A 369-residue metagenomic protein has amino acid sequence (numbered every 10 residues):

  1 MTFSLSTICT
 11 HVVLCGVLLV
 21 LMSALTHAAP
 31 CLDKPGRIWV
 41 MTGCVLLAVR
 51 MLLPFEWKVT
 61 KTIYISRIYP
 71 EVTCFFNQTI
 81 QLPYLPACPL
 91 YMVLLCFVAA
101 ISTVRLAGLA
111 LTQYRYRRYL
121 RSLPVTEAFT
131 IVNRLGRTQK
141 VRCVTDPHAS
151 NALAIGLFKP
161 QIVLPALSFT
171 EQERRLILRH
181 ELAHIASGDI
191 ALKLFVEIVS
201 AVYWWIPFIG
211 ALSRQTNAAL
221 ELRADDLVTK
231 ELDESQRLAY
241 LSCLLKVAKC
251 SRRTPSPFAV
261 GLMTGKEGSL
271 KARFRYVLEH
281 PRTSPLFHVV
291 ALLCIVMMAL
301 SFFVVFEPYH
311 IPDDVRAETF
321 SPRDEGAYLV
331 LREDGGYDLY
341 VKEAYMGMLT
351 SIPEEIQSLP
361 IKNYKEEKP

Functional and structural regions predicted by a protein language model:
M1-L18: Hydrophobic transmembrane alpha-helical segments in integral membrane proteins
T2, T79-L111, P255-P369: Cytosolic-facing loops and C-terminal tails of multi-pass membrane proteins
A28-P35, P83-A166, E307-P312: Juxtamembrane/interface helices at transmembrane-helix boundaries
T42-T60: Hydrophobic alpha-helical membrane-insertion segments
I63-Y69, Y116-A128, Q215-A218, Y309-A327: Alpha-helical transmembrane signal-anchor/signal-peptide segments
P124-V125, A211-A272: Short helix/loop segments within enzyme catalytic domains that coordinate or immediately flank catalytic cofactors
I162-I177: Short pre-active-site segment immediately N-terminal to the catalytic Zn-binding motif
R175-V196, E221-D226: Active-site recognition of the HExxH zinc-binding catalytic motif
